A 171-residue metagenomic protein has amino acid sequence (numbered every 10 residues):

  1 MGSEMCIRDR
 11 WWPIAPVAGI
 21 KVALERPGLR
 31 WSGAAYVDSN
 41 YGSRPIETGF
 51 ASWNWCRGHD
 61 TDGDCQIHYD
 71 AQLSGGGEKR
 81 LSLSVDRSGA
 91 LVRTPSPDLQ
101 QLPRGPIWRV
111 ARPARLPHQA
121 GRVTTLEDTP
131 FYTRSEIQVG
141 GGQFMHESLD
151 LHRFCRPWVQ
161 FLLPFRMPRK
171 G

Functional and structural regions predicted by a protein language model:
M1, N54-G171: Extracellular or lumenal secretory-pathway regions
M1-I7: Short, small-residue-biased leader/transition segments that mark boundaries at the very start of proteins
S3, D38-G42, H118-Q119: Short Pro/Gly-enriched beta-strand edge/turn motifs at strand-loop
R8-P27: Acidic, contiguous internal or C-terminal segments within carbohydrate-active enzymes that form a structured patch used
P13-V17, A51, D128-P130: Short, surface-exposed loop/turn motifs at beta-strand boundaries within globular domains
I14, R30-G75: Glycine- and acidic-residue-rich phosphate-binding/metal-coordinating active-site segment common to enzymes that handle
G19-K21, E25, S32-A34, R57 (+1 more regions): Beta-strand secondary-structure signal
V22-L24, V37-Y41, G141: Beta-strand elements of well-folded, non-transmembrane domains
